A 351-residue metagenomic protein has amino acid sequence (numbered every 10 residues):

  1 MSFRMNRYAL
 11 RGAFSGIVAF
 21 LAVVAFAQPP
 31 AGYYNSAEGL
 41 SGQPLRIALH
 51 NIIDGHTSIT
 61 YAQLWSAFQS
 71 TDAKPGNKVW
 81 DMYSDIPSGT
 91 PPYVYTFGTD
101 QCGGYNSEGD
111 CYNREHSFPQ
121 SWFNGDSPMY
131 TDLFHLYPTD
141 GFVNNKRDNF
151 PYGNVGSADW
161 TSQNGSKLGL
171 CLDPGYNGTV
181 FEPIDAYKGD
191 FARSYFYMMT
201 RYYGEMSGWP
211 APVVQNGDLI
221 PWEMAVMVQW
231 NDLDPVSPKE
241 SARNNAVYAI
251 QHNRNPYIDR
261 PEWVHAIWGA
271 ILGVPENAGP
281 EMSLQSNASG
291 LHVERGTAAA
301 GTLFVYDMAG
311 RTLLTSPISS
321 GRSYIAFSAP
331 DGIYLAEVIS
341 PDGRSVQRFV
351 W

Functional and structural regions predicted by a protein language model:
M1-A31: Bacterial Sec-dependent N-terminal signal peptides
A27-G89: N-terminal module-boundary/linker segments of secreted carbohydrate-active enzymes
Q28-P30, W268-P280: Low-complexity, Pro/Thr/Ser/Gly/Ala-rich linker/spacer regions in secreted, extracellular modular proteins
M82, Y257, V274, G301: Short clusters of hydrophobic/aromatic residues that line enzyme substrate/ligand-binding pockets
Y83-G89, M199-R201, V338-S340: Short, flexible beta-strand-to-coil junctions
I86-C111: Short, His- and charge-rich active-site/binding loops that engage polyanionic ligands
C102-N113, S117-A270: Domain-level detector of nuclease and nuclease-like folds in predominantly extracellular/periplasmic contexts
N277-W351: C-terminal outer-membrane/trafficking sorting elements
